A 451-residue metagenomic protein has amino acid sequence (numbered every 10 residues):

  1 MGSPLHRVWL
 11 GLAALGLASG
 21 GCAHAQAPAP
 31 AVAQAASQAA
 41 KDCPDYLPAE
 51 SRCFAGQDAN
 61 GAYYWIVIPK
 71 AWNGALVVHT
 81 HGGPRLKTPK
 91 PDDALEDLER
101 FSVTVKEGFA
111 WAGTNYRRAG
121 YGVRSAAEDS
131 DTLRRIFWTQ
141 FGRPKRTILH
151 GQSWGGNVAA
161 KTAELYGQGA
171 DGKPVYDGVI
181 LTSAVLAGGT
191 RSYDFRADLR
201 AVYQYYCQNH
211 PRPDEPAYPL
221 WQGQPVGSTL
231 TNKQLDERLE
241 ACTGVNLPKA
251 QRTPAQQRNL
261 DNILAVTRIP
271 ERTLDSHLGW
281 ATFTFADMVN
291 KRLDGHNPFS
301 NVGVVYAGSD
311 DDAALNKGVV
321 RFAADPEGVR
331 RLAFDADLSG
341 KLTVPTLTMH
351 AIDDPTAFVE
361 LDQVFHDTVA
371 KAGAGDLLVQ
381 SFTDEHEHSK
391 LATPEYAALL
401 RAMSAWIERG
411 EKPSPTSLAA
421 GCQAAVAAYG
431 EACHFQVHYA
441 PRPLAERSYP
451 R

Functional and structural regions predicted by a protein language model:
V32-D45, V185-A336: Accessory cap/linker subdomain of secreted extracellular hydrolases
P48, C242-N301, D311, D384-R451: Alpha/beta-hydrolase-fold serine-hydrolase catalytic core, especially in secreted/extracellular enzymes
A71-W72, L133-S153: Gly/Ser-rich "nucleophile elbow"/oxyanion-hole loop immediately N-terminal to the catalytic nucleophile in hydrolases
G74-G83: Short beta-strand element of the alpha/beta-hydrolase
D93-F109: Short amphipathic alpha-helix adjacent to the substrate-entry channel of hydrolases
R146-C207: Primarily recognizes the serine-hydrolase "nucleophile elbow" in alpha/beta-hydrolase and SGNH/GDSL folds
L342, T348-H350: Short beta-strand/loop motif that positions the catalytic acidic residue of the alpha/beta-hydrolase fold
T356-L361: Conserved alpha/beta-hydrolase "acid-adjacent" motif
